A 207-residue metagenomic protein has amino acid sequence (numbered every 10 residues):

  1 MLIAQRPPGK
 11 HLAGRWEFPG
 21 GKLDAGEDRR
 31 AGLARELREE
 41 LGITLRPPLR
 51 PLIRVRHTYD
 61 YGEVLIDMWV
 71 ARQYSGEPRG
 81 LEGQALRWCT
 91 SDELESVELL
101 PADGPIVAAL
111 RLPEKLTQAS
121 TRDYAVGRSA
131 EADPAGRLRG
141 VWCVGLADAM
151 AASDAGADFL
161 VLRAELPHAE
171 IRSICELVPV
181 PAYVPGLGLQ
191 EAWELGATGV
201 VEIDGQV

Functional and structural regions predicted by a protein language model:
M1-E17: N-terminal strand-loop-strand
F18-P51, T90: The catalytic Nudix box helix
P47, R54-P78: Active-site-adjacent beta-strand/loop module that shapes the phosphate/pyrophosphate-binding cleft
V70, P78-L110: NUDIX/MutT-family hydrolases
Y124-S129, G140, V161, V200-E202: Conserved beta-strand positions in the central sheet of alpha/beta enzyme cores
A130-C143, L166-G188: Alpha-helix-loop-beta-strand connector modules within alpha/beta enzyme cores
A135-G140, S153-F159, E176-A182, W193-V200: Glycine-enriched alpha-helix->loop->beta-strand junction motifs that scaffold or abut catalytic
F159-P167, G188-V207: Glycine-rich phosphate-binding active-site loops on the catalytic face of alpha/beta enzymes
